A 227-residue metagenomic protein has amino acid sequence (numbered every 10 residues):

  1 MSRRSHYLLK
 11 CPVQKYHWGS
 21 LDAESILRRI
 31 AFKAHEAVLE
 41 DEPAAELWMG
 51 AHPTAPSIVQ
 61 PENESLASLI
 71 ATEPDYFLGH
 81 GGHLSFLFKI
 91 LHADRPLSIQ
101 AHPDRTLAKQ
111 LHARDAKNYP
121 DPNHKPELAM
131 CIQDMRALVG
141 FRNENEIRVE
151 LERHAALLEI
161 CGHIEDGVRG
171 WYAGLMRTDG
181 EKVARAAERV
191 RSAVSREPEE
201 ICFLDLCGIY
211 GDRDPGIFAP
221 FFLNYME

Functional and structural regions predicted by a protein language model:
M1-E199: Transition-metal
P198-E227: Short catalytic-site patches enriched in acidic/histidine residues that coordinate or position cofactors/metals
